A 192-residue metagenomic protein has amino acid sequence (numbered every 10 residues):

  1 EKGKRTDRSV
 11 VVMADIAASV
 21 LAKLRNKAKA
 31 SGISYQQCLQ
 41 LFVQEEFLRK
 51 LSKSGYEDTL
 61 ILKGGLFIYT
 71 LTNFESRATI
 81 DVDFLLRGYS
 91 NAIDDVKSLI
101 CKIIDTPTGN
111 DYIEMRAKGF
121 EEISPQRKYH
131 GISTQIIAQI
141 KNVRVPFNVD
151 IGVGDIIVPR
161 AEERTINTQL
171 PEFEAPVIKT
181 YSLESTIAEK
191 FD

Functional and structural regions predicted by a protein language model:
E1-D192: Compositionally biased terminal segments of proteins
